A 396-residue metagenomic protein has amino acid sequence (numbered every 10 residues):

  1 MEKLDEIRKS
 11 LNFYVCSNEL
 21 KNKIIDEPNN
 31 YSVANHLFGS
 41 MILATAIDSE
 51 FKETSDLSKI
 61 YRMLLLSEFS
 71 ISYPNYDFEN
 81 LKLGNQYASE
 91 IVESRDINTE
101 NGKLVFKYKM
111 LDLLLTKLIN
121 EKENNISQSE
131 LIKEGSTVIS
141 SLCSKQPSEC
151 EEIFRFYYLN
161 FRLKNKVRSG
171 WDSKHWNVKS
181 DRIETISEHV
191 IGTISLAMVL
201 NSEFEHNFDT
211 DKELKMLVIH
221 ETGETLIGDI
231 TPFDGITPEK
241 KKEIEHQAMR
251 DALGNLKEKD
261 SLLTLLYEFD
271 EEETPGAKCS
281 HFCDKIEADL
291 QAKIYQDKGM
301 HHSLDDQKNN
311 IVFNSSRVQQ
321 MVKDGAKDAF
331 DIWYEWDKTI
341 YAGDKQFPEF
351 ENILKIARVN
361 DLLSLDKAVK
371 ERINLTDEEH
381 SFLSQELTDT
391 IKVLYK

Functional and structural regions predicted by a protein language model:
M1-K396: Alpha-helical, largely C-terminal catalytic domains that coordinate divalent metal ions via clustered Asp/Glu/His
